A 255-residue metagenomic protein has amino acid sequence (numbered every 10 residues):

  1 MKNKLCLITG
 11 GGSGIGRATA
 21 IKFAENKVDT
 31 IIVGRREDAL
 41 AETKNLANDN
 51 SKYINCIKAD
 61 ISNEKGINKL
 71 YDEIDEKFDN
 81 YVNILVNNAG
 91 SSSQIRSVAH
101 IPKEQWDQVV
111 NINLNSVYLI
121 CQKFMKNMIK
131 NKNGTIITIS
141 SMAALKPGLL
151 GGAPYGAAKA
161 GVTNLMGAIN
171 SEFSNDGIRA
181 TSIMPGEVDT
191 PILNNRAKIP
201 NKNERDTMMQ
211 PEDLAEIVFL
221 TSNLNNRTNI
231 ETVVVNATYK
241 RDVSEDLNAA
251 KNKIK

Functional and structural regions predicted by a protein language model:
G12-G14: Conserved glycine-rich cofactor-binding loop
K58-L70, K103: The beta1-alpha1 cofactor-binding region of Rossmann-like NAD(H)/NADP(H)-dependent oxidoreductases
R96-V98, Q105-D107: Substrate-binding pocket helix/loop in short-chain dehydrogenase/reductase
C121, A158: Active-site helix of classical SDR
S141: Residue(s) in the substrate-gating loop at a strand-loop-helix junction that position the organic substrate next
K146, A168-I178: Active-site-adjacent segment of SDR/Rossmann-fold oxidoreductases
S182, K202-N248: C-terminal helical subdomain
